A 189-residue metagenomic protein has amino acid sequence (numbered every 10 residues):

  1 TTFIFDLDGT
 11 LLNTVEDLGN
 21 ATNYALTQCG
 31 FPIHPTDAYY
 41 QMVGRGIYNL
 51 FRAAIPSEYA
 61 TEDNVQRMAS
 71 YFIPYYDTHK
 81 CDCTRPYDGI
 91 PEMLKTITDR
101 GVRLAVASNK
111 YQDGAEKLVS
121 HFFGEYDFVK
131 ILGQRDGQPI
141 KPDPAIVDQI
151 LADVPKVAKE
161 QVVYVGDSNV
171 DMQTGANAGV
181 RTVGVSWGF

Functional and structural regions predicted by a protein language model:
T1-E92, T98-R100, D113-E116, G124-E125: N-terminal helical cap/lid subdomain that shapes the substrate entry/recognition surface in HAD-like hydrolases
T2, K141-M172: Conserved Lys-Pro-Asp/Glu-containing loop-to-beta segment of HAD-superfamily phosphomonoesterases, centered on
P91-D99, L151, M172-A176: Surface-exposed amphipathic alpha-helices with a cationic face
V106, G133, Y164-G166: A structural signal for the hydrophobic beta-strands that form the central parallel beta-sheet of Rossmann-like
N109-K110: Amphipathic alpha-helical repeat scaffolds
E125-I140: A short, structured active-site edge motif that brings together acidic residues
Y164-F189: Acidic, Mg2+-coordinating phosphoryl-transfer loop and its flanking beta/alpha structural elements, shared across
